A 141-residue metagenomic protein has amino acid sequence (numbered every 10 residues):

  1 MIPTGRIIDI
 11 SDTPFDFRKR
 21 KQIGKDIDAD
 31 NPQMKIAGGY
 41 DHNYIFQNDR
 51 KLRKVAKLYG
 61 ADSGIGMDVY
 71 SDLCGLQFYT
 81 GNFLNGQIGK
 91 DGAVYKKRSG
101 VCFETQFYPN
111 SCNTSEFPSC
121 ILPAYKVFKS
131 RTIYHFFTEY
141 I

Functional and structural regions predicted by a protein language model:
M1-I141: An exposed, glycine/acidic-rich loop-and-rim segment of catalytic or binding clefts
